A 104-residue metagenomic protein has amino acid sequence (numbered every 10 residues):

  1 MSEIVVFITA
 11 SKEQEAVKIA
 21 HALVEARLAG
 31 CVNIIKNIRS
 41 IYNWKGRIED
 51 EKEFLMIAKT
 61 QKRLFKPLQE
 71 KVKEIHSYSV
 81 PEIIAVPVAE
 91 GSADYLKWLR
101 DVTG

Functional and structural regions predicted by a protein language model:
M1-G104: Positively charged, small/polar-rich N-terminal and surface patches that mediate targeting and assembly and bind
